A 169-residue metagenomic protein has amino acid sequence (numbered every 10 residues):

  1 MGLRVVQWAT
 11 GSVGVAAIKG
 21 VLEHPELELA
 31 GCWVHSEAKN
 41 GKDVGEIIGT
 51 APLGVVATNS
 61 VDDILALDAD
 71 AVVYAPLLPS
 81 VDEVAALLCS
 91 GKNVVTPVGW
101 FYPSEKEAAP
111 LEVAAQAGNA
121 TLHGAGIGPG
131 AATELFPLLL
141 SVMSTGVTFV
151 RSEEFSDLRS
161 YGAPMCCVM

Functional and structural regions predicted by a protein language model:
M1-S90: N-terminal glycine-/serine-/threonine-rich beta1-alpha1-beta2 phosphate-ribose binding loop of Rossmann-like
L22-E26, A38, Q116-A120, S141-T148: Generic secondary-structure signature for well-ordered alpha-helical cores
I47-A51, E112-A114, L140-M143, V168-M169: Short, hinge-like loop/turn segments at secondary-structure boundaries
L77-P79, W100-F101, S156: Short glycine-enriched loops at secondary-structure junctions
N93-V95: A short hydrophobic/small-residue beta-strand
P97-G99, G126: Short beta->alpha connector loops at strand-helix junctions that form conserved, small/polar/Pro-enriched
G99-T121: Rossmann-fold NAD(P)-binding glycine/threonine-rich loop
H123, I127, A132-M169: Conserved anion/nucleotide-ligand pocket segment
